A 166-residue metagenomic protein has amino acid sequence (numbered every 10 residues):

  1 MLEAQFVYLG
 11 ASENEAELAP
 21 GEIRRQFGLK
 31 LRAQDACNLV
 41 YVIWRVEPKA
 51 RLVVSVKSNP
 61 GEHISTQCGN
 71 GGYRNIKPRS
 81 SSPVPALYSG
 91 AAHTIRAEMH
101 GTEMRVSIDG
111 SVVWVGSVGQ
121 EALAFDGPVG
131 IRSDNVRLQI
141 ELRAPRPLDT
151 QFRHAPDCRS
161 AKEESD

Functional and structural regions predicted by a protein language model:
M1-G69: Secretory/extracellular carbohydrate-interaction modules and structurally similar beta-sandwich "look-alikes"
A4-F6, Y88-I108: Short tryptophan-centered beta-strand motifs in secreted/extracellular beta-sheet-rich domains of glycan-recognition
E22, A86-G90, A124: Surface-exposed coil/turn segments at beta-strand junctions on protein surfaces, enriched
E62-T94: Short, aromatic/His-centered strand-loop micro-motif at the edge of beta-sheets
A97, I140-P147, A155-D157: Extracellular beta-strand elements of beta-rich domains used for carbohydrate recognition/degradation or cell-matrix
G116-A144: Flexible glycan-contacting loops in extracellular carbohydrate-active proteins
R153-D166: Activation corresponds to long, low-complexity, non-globular regions
